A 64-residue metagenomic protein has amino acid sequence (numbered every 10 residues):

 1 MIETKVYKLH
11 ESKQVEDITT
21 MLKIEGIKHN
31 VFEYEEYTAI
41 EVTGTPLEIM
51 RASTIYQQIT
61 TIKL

Functional and structural regions predicted by a protein language model:
M1, F32-Y37: Short, ordered beta-strand-loop transition motifs
M1-E11: Short glycine-/aliphatic-rich beta-strand segments at the starts of folded cytosolic domains
M1-E3, H29, P46-E48: Generic detector of bulky aromatic hydrophobic side chains
K8, N30-E33, T54-L64: Conserved short beta-strand edge segments in small beta-sheet-based binding/regulatory domains
E11-Q14, T43-M50: Helix N-cap motif at beta-to-alpha junctions
E16-E33: Short, flexible N-terminal segments of the mature chain
I18-K23, I49-T60: Short amphipathic alpha-helices in soluble, non-transmembrane regions that often serve as interface/regulatory elements
